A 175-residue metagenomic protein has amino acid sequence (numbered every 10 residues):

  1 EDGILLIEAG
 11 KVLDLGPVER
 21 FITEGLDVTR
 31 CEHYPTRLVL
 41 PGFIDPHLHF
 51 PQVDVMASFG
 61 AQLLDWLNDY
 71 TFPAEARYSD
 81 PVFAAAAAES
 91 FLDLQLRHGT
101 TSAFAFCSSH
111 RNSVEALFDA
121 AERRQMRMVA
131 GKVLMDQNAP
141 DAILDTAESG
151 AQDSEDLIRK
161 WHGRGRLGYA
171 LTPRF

Functional and structural regions predicted by a protein language model:
E1-P41: Histidine-rich, glycine-flanked metal-binding segment
E32-H33, A105, A130: General beta-strand structural signal in soluble alpha/beta enzymes
T36, H47, G99, A121 (+1 more regions): Conserved, mostly hydrophobic/aromatic
R37-F59: Di-metal (Zn2+ and/or Mg2+/Mn2+) metal-binding site signature of metallo-dependent hydrolases with the MBL/beta-CASP
D54-A84, K132-A151: Active-site gating loops and adjacent loop-to-helix segments of metal-dependent hydrolytic enzymes
Q62-E115: Divalent metal-binding segments
N112-F175: Metal-coordinating catalytic core of metallo-dependent amide/deamination hydrolases
